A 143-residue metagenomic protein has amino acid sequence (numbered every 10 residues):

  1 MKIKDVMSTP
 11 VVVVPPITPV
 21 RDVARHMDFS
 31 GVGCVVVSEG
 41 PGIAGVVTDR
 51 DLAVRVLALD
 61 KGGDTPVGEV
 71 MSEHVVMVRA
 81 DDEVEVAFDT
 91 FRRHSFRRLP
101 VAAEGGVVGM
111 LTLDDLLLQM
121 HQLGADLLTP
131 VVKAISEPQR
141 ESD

Functional and structural regions predicted by a protein language model:
M1-P10, T48-M77, D81-R92, T112-D143: Tandem CBS (Bateman) regulatory domains
M1-V35, I135-P138: A contiguous, well-structured "functional interface" segment within a domain
V6, D22-R25, E39-G40, A58-K61 (+1 more regions): Short hydrophobic/aromatic-rich motifs at helix boundaries and adjacent loops
V13-G31, V78-S95, V101-A102, M120: The conserved cystathionine-beta-synthase
V13-P15, E39, V56-L57, V107: Residue-level detection of beta-strand scaffold positions
M27-S30, V35-D51, F91, L99-D114: A glycine-centered beta-loop-beta connector
